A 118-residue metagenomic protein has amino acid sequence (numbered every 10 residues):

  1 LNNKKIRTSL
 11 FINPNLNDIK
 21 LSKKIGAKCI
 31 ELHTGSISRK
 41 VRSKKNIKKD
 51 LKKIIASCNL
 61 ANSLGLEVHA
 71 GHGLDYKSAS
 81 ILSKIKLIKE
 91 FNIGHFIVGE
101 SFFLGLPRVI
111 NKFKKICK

Functional and structural regions predicted by a protein language model:
L1-L10, L60-A70: Short beta-strand/loop segments at the ligand-binding rim of alpha/beta enzyme cores
I6-L60: Histidine/lysine/aspartate-rich catalytic loop segments that bind and position anionic ligands
T8-I12, I30-L32, V68-H72, K89-I93: Hydrophobic faces of well-ordered beta-strands that scaffold small-molecule active sites in alpha/beta enzyme cores
P14-G26, A70, L74-I88: Catalytic cores of alpha/beta
I30-V41, L87-L106: Glycine-rich phosphate-binding active-site loops on the catalytic face of alpha/beta enzymes
R42-I47, G99-K118: C-terminal helical cap(s) of enzyme catalytic domains, especially alpha/beta-barrels
